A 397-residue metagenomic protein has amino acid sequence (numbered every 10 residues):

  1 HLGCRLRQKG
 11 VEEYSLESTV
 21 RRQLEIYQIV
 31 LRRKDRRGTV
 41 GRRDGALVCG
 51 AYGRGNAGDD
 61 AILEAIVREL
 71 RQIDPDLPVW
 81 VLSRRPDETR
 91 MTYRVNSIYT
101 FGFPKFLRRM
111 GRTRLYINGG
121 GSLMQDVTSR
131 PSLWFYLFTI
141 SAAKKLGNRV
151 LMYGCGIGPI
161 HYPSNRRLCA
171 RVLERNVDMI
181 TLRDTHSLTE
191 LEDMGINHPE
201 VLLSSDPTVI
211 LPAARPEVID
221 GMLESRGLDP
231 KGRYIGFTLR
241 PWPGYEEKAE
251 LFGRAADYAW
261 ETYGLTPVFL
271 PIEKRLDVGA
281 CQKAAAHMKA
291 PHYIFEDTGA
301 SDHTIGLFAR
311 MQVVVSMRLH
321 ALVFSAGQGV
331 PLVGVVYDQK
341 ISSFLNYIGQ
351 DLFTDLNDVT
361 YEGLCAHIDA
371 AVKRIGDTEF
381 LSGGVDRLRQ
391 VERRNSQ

Functional and structural regions predicted by a protein language model:
H1, Y14-E17, V30-K34, V372-I375: A general structural signal marking secondary-structure boundaries and capping sites
L2-E13, T19-E25, D377-Q390: A short, well-ordered alpha-helix in the C-terminal region of glycosyltransferases
E12, E25-I29, R310, A370: Residues within well-ordered alpha-helical secondary structure of globular protein domains
E13-S15, I29, T189, F324: A periodicity- and composition-biased signal for non-globular, repetitive helical segments
Q23-R43: Non-catalytic membrane-proximal stalk/linker segments that position and tether the catalytic domains
R36-Q397: Active-site anion-handling motifs in enzyme catalytic cores
